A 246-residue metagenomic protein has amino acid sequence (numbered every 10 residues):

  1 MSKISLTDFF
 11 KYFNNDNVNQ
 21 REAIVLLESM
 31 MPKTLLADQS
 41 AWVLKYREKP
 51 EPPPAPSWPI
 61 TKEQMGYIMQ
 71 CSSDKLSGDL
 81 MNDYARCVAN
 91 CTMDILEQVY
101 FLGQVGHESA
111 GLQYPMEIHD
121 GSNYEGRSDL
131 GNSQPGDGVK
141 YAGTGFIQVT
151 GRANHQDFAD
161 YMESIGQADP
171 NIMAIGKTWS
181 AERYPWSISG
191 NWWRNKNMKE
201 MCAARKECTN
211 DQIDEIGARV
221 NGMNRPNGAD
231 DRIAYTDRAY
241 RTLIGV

Functional and structural regions predicted by a protein language model:
M1-R86, M93-E97, D230-V246: Extracellular cell-wall/glycan-interacting regions and their flexible linkers
F10, E28, L102-V105, S189-G190 (+3 more regions): Non-transmembrane alpha-helical segments in soluble domains of secreted/periplasmic/extracellular proteins
F10, V105-E108, M201-G228: Acidic helix/loop microenvironments that form the catalytic cleft of cell-wall polysaccharide enzymes
K11-N14, P52-D83, E97-R194: Peptidoglycan-targeting cell-wall enzymes and recognition modules
C87-N90, W192: A generic secondary-structure signal
C91-F101, Y114-I118, K199-E215: Surface-exposed patches in mature extracellular/periplasmic domains of secreted proteins
G143, R183-G190, N195, K199 (+2 more regions): Short amphipathic alpha-helical surface patches that serve as generic macromolecular interface elements
W192-K199, R219, M223-N227, A239-L243: Hydrophobic alpha-helical segments
